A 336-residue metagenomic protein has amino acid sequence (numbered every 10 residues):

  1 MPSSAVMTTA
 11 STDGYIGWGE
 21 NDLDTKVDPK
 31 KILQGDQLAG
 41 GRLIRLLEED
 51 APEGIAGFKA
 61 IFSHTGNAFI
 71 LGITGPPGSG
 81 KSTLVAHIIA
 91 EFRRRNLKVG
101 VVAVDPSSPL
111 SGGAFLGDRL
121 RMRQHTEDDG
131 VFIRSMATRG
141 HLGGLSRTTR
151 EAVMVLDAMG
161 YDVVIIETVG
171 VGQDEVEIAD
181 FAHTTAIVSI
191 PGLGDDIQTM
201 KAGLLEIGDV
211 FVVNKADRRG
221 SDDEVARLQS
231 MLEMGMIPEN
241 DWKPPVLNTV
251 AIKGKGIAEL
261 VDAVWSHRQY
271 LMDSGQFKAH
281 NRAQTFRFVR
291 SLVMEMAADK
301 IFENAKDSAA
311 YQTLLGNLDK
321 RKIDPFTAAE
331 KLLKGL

Functional and structural regions predicted by a protein language model:
S3-S4, S11: Low-acidity, Ser/Thr- and Arg-rich intrinsically disordered low-complexity segments
D24-L71, S79, I88-D174, I178-D196: Nucleotide-state-sensitive switch-loop elements of NTP-binding domains
P52, L97, I190, D209 (+7 more regions): Non-catalytic alpha-helical coupling and interface elements of nucleotide-dependent molecular machines and regulators
P76: P-loop (Walker A) phosphate-binding loop of NTP-binding proteins
L84: Hydrophobic positions on the alpha1 helix immediately C-terminal to the Walker A/P-loop
G172-A182, S189-E239: Conserved C-terminal guanine-recognition region of P-loop GTPase G domains, centered on the G4
A216-Y270: Canonical P-loop GTPase G-domain recognition
N248, E259-L336: Long, well-ordered amphipathic alpha-helical subdomains in the mid-to-C-terminal portions of large enzyme subunits
